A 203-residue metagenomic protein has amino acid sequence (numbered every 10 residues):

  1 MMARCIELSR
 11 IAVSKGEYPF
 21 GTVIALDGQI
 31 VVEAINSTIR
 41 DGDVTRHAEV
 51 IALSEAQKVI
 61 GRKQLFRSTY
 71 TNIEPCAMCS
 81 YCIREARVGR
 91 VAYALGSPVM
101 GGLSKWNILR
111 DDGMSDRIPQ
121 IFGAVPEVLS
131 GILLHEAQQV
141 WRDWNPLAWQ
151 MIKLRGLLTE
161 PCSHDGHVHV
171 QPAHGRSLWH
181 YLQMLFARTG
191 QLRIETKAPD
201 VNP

Functional and structural regions predicted by a protein language model:
M1-A12, Y81-P203: Zinc-dependent deaminase
C5, S9-A12, T22, V32 (+2 more regions): Small-residue (primarily alanine) positions within well-ordered alpha-helices, especially packing/interaction faces
F20, F66-S68, P126: Residue-level recognition of the N-termini of beta-strands and the immediately preceding loop/turn
F20-G28: Short beta-strand scaffold segments in enzyme catalytic cores
V31-T38: Short beta->alpha transition motifs characteristic of CBS
T38-R46: A glycine-/small-polar-enriched, mobile loop at the entrance of the PLP active site in fold-type I
T45-R46, V50-C82, S177-F186, A198-P199: Short HxH-centered metal-ligating active-site micro-motif
